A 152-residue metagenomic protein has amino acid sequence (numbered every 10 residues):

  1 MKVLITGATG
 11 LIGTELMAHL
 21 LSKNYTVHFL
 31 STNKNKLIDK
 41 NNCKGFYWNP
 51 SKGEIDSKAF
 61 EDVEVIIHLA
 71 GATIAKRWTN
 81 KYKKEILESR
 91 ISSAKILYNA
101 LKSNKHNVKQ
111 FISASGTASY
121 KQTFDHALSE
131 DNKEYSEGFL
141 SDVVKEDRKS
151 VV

Functional and structural regions predicted by a protein language model:
K2, T26, Q110: Residues at the starts of beta-strands that form the adenosine-phosphate
V3-K23: N-terminal Rossmann NAD(P)H-binding glycine-rich loop of SDR-like oxidoreductase domains
T6, L30, I66-A70, F111-T117: SDR active-site strand-loop-helix element
Y25-T32: Conserved glycine-rich Rossmann-like NAD(P)H-binding loop of the short-chain dehydrogenase/reductase
N35, C43-S92: NAD(P)H-binding glycine-rich loop region in Rossmannoid oxidoreductase-like domains and their noncatalytic homologs
E85-S93, G138-D142, E146: Glycine-rich NAD(P)-binding loop of the Rossmann-fold in SDR/ketoreductase-type enzymes
K95-G138: Conserved Rossmann-fold NAD(P)-dependent oxidoreductase catalytic core, especially the SDR/UDP-sugar
K149-V152: Conserved small/polar residues in nucleotide/adenosyl-binding loops
